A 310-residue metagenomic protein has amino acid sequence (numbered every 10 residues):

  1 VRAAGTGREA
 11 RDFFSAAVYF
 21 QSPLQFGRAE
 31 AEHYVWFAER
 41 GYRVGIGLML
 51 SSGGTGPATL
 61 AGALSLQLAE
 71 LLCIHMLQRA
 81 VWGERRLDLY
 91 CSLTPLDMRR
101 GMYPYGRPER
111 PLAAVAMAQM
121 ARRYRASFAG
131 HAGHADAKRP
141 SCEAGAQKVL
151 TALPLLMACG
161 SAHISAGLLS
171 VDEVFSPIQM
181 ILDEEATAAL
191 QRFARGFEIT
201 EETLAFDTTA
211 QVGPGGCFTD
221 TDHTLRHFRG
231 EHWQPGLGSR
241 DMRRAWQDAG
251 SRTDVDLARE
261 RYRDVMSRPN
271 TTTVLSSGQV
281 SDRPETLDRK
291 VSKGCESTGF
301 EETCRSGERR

Functional and structural regions predicted by a protein language model:
V1-S161: Helix-rich catalytic cores of soluble enzyme domains
R8-R11, G47, W82-Y90, R125-H131 (+4 more regions): Flexible, glycine/charged-enriched surface loops at secondary-structure junctions
S51, T94-D97, F128-A132, H163-E173 (+3 more regions): Short acidic (Asp/Glu) and glycine-rich catalytic loops that position anionic groups and cofactors
G56, G62, D172-E173, M180 (+1 more regions): Flexible, active-site-adjacent loop/turn segments at secondary-structure boundaries
A114-T219: Hydrophobic alpha-helical bundle architecture
I178-R310: Catalytic-core signal marking the mid-to-C-terminal active-site face
